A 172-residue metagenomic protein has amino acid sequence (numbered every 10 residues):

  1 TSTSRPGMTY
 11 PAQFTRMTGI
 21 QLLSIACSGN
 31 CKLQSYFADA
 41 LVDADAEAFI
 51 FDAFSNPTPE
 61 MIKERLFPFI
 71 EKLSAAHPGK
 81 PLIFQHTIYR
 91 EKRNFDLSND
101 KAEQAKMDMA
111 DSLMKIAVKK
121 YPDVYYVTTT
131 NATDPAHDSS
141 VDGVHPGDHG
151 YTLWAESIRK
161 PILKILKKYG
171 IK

Functional and structural regions predicted by a protein language model:
T1-S28, S35-V42: Serine-esterase "nucleophile elbow" of acetyl-processing enzymes
F14, C31-A76, T87-F95: Oxyanion-hole/transition-state-stabilizing segment in secreted/luminal serine hydrolases and related acyltransferases
L23, I83, Y125-V127: Hydrophobic/aromatic beta-strand patches that form the interior of the parallel beta-sheet core in alpha/beta enzyme
A53-M61, L97-K106, V141-D148: The substrate-binding groove and active-site-proximal loops of carbohydrate-active enzymes, especially glycoside
E64, P68-A75, M109-I116, L153: Alpha-helical scaffolding segments of alpha/beta enzyme cores, especially the outer helices of TIM-barrel or partial
H77-L82: A short helix->loop->beta-strand "cap" motif at the edges of active sites that frequently abuts
R90-T128: Substrate-gating cap/lid alpha-helix
V141-K172: Histidine-centered active-site loop/cap adjacent to the catalytic His in serine esterases/O-acetyl transfer systems
